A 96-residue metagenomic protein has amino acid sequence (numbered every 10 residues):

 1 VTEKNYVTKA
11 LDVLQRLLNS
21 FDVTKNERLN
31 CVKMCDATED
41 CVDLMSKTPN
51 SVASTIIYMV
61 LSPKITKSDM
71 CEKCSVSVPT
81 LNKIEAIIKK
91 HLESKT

Functional and structural regions predicted by a protein language model:
V1-N50, Y58, K67-T96: A cyclin-like helical interaction fold
S54: Short alpha-helical elements of helix-turn-helix
P63: Flexible coil/turn residues that form the inter-helical turn or adjacent wing/linker of helix-turn-helix
